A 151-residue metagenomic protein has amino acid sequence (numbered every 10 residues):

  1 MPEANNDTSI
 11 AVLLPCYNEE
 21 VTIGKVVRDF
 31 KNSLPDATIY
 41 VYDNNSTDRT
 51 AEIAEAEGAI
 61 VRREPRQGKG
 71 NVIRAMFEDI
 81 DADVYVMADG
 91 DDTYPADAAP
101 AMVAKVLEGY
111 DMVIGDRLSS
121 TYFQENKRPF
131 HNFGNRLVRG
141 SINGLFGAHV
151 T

Functional and structural regions predicted by a protein language model:
S9-A11, T38: Cell-envelope/extracellular polymer assembly enzymes that use nucleotide-activated donors
L13-C16, Y42-N44: Conserved sequence signature across two-component system core domains
N18-N32: Short, well-formed alpha-helical segments that are part of the catalytic scaffolds of diverse glycosyltransferases
E19-T22, S46, K69, P95: Donor nucleotide-sugar binding loop of glycosyltransferases
D43-A51: A conserved acidic beta->alpha catalytic loop
P65-D79, A96-T151: Acceptor/aglycone-binding surface of glycosyltransferases and processive sugar-polymer synthases
Y85: Short aromatic/hydrophobic "clamp" motif used to bind/position activated sugar donors
D89-T93: The conserved acidic donor/metal-binding loop of glycosyltransferases
